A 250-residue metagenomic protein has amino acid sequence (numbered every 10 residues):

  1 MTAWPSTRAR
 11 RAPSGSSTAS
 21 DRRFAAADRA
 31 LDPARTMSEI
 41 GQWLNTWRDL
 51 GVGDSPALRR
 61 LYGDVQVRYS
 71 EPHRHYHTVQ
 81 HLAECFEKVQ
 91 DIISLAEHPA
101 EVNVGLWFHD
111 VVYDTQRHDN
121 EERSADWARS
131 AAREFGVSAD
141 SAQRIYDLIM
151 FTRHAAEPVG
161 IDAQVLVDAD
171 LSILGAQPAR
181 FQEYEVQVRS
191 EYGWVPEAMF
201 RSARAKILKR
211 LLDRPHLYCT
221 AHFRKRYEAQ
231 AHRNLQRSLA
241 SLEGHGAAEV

Functional and structural regions predicted by a protein language model:
T2-S20: Low-acidity, Ser/Thr- and Arg-rich intrinsically disordered low-complexity segments
R35-V52, S70-H77, K88-H98, V137 (+1 more regions): Divalent metal-dependent phosphate-bond-processing catalytic cores, especially two-metal-ion Mg2+/Mn2+ enzymes that act
L58-Q66, V79, N103, A142-M150: Short, well-structured alpha-helical segments
R59-V89, V111-T115, Y218-C219: Active-site flanking loop/helix segments enriched in acidic
R68, S124-P158: Histidine- and acidic-residue-rich, metal-dependent catalytic cores
C85, P99-T115, S124, D147-R153: His-Asp-centered metal-binding catalytic motifs of divalent-metal-dependent phosphohydrolases/nucleases
H118, R123-S124, A198: Carbohydrate transferase catalytic cores enriched for Leloir-type hexosyltransferases
